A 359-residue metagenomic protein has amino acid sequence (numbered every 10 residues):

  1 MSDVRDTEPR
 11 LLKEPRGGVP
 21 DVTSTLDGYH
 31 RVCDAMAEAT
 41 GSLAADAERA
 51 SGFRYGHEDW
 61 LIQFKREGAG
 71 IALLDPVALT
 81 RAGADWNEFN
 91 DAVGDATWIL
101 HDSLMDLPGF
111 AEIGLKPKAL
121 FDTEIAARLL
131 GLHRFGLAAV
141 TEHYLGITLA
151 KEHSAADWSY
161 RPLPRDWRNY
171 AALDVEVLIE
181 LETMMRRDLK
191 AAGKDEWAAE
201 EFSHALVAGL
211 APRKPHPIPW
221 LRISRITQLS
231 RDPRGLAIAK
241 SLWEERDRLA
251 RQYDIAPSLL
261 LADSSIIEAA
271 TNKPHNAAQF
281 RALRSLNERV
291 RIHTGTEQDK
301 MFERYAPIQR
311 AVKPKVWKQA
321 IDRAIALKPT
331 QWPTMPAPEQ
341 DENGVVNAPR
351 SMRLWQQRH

Functional and structural regions predicted by a protein language model:
M1-L43, A47: N-terminal accessory regions of nucleic-acid-interacting proteins
V4-V22, Q63, E67-A92, A96-I179 (+3 more regions): Active-site-proximal helix-loop-helix substrate-binding element of RNase H-like nuclease domains
H30, I179, K240-W243: Generic alpha-helical structural signal
H30, S42-A45, R49-G56, L73 (+1 more regions): An N-terminal domain-cap segment
E38, E48-A69: An N-terminal structural lobe/cap that precedes and organizes the functional/catalytic core across diverse proteins
R165, M185-H359: Accessory DNA-binding and partner-docking regions appended to nucleic-acid-acting proteins, especially the terminal
